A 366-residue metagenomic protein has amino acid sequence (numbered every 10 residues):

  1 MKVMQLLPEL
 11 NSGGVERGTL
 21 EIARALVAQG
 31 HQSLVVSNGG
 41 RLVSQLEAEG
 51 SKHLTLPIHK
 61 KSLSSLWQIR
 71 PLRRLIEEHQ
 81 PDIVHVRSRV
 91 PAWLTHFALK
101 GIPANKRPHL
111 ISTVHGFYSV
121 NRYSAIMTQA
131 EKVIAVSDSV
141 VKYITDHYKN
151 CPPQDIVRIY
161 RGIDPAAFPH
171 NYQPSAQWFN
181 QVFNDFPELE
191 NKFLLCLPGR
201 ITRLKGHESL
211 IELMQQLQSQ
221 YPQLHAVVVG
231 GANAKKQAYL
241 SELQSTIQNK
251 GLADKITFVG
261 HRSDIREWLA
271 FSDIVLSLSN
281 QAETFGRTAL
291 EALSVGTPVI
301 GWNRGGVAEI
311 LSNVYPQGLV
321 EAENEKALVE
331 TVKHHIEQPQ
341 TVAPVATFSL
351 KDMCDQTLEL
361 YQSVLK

Functional and structural regions predicted by a protein language model:
G13-E21, F193, L197-Q216: A conserved mid-protein helix/loop that constitutes part of the nucleotide-sugar donor-binding site
G14, A167-P174, E337-L365: A charged, aromatic-enriched C-terminal amphipathic alpha-helix characteristic of glycosyltransferases across folds
V35, P298-G301: Short hydrophobic beta-strand element within catalytic cores of glycosyltransferases and related nucleotide-activated
V86-A92, V114: Short His-centered aromatic/hydrophobic patch
A104-D138, K142, N150: A conserved, positively charged/aromatic
E131-P174, F179: Donor nucleotide-sugar binding/catalytic pocket of nucleotide-sugar-dependent glycosyltransferases
K235-L240, A253-R262, W268, L319: Active-site donor-binding acidic/aromatic loop of nucleotide-activated sugar and phosphosugar transferases involved
N313-K326, K333-E337: Conserved acidic donor-binding segment of nucleotide-sugar-dependent glycosyltransferases
